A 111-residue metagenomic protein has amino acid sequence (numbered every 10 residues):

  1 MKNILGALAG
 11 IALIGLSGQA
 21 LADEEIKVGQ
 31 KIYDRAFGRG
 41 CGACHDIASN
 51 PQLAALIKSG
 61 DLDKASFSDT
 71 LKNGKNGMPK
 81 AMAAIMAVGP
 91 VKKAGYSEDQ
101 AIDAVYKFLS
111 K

Functional and structural regions predicted by a protein language model:
M1-L8: Bacterial N-terminal signal peptides that target proteins for export
L8-G15: Bacterial N-terminal signal peptides
L16-A36: Electrostatic cytochrome c docking/interface patches
Y33-D34, G42-G77, A83-A84, V91-A94: Gly/Gly-Pro-rich "capping" loops immediately C-terminal to redox-active cysteine motifs in periplasmic/lumenal
R39: Cys/His-enriched microdomains
A87-K111: C-terminal capping alpha-helices of c-type cytochrome domains
